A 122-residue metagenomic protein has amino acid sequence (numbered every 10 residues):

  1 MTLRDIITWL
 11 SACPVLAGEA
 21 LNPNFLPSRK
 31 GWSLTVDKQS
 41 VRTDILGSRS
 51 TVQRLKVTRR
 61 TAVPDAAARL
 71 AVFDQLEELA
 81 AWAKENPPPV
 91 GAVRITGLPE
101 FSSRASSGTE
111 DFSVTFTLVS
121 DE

Functional and structural regions predicted by a protein language model:
M1-N24, K38-E122: Charged, amphipathic alpha-helical segments and their flanking helix caps
L26-S28: Hydrophobic alpha-helical connector segments
K30-V36: A short, hydrophobic beta-strand-centered structural micro-motif
